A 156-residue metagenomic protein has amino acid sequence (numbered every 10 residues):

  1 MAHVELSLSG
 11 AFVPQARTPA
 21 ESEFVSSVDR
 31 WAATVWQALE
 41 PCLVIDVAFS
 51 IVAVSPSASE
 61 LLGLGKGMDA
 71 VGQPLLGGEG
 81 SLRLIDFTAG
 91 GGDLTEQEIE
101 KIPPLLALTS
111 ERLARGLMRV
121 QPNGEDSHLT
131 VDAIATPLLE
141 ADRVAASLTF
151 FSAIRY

Functional and structural regions predicted by a protein language model:
A2-A11, D93-V131, A135, A145: Per-ARNT-Sim (PAS) sensory domains and their PAS-associated C-terminal
V4-R17, D142-Y156: PAS-family sensory domains
R17-E21, D29-A33, A38-S110: PAS-family sensory domains
L43, T136-P137: A residue-level detector for well-ordered beta-strand positions
D46, N123, L139-E140: Short, acidic, Ser/Thr-enriched surface-loop or helix-capping motifs
S59-E60, T136, S152-A153: A short acidic/small-residue loop/turn micro-motif
G63-L64, S127, D142: A short, polar/proline- and glycine-enriched secondary-structure boundary/capping micro-motif
